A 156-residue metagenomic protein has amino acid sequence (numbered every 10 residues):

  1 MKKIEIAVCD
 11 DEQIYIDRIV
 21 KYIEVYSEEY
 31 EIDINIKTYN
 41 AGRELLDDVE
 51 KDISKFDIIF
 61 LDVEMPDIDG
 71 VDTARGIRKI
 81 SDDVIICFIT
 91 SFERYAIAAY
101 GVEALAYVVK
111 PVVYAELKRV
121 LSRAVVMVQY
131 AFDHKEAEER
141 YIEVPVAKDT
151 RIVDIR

Functional and structural regions predicted by a protein language model:
M1-I4, E136-E138: Extreme N-terminus of proteins, especially the signal/transit-peptide cleavage junction and the first residues
K2-I23, I59: Conserved acidic segment of CheY-like receiver
V8, T38, F88-I89: Conserved SAM-binding loop
D17-Y26, L45-L46, A74, A124-V125: Short, well-ordered amphipathic alpha-helices
S27-I36, S54, V84: A generic structural motif
I36-E44: Conserved Asp/Asn-Gly motif in the active-site loop of CheY-like receiver
D47-K51, K55-F132: CheY-like receiver
V120-R156: Conserved binding/recognition cores within well-folded domains
